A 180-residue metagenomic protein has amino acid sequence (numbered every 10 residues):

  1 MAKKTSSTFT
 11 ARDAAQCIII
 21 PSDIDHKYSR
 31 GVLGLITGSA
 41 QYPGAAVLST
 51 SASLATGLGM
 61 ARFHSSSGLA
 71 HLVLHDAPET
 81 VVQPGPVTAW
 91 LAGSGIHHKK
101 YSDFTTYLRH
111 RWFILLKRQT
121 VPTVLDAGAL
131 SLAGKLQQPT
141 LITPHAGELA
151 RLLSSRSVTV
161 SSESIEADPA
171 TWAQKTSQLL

Functional and structural regions predicted by a protein language model:
M1-A127, S131-L141, A146, A150-L180: Small-residue (G/A/S/T)-rich helix-start motifs and N-terminal tracts that mark the onset
